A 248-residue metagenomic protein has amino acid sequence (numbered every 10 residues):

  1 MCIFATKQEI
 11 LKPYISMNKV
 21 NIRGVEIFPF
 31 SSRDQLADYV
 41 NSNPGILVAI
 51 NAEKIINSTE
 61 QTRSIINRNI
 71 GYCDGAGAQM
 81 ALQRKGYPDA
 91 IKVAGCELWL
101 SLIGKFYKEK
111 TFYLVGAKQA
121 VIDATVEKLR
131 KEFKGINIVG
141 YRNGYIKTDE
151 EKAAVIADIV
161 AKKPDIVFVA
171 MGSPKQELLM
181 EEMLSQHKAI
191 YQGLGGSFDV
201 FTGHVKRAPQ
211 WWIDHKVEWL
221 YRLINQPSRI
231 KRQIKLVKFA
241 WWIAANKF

Functional and structural regions predicted by a protein language model:
K7-I91, E97: N-terminal nucleotide/polyanion-binding subdomain common to many enzyme families
N51-K54, M171-Q176, S197: Short glycine-rich anion-binding loops that position phosphate/pyrophosphate groups of nucleotides and phosphorylated
G71-C73, A90-V93, G135-Y141, H187-G195: Short hydrophobic/aromatic-enriched beta-strand-loop microsegments
A78-M80, K175, S197-T202: Short gly/pro/ser/thr-enriched loop/turn and capping motifs at secondary-structure boundaries
Q79-D158, K162: Conserved beta-alpha
Q79-Q83, A208-F248: A transmembrane-helix-recognition feature enriched in membrane-embedded lipid enzymes and envelope glyco-/phospholipid
N143-K147, A189-N225: Short, flexible loop segments at boundaries between secondary-structure elements
K163-S173: Proline-aspartate-enriched helix->loop->beta-strand connector
